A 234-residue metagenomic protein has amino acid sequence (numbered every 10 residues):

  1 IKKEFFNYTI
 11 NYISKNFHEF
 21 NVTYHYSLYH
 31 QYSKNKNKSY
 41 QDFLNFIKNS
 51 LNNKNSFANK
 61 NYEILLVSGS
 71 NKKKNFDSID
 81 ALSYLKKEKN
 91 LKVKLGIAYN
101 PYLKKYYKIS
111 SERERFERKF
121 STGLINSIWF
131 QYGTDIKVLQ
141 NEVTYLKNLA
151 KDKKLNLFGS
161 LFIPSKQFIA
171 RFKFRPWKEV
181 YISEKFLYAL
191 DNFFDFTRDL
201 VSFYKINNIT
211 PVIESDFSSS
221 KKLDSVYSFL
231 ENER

Functional and structural regions predicted by a protein language model:
I1-S111, E184-T210, F217-R234: Active-site beta->alpha loop and helix N-cap motifs at the rims of alpha/beta catalytic domains
Y24, S127-Y132, P211-I213: Short catalytic-loop micro-motif centered on adjacent basic/acidic residues
K72, L161-W177, K221: Flexible glycine/acidic-rich beta-alpha junction loops that bind and position SAM and/or redox cofactors in anaerobic
G96-A98, S127-Q131, N156-F162: Short, conserved beta-strand edge motifs with alternating hydrophobic and charged residues
Y99-P101, T134, L161-Q167, F217-S219: Glycine-rich beta-alpha junction loops
Y107-I109, Q140-N141, F168-R175: Short, well-ordered secondary-structure micro-motifs
K119, L124, G159: Conserved, mostly hydrophobic/aromatic
K173-L187: Glycine-rich tight-turn/loop motif centered on a GG-T
